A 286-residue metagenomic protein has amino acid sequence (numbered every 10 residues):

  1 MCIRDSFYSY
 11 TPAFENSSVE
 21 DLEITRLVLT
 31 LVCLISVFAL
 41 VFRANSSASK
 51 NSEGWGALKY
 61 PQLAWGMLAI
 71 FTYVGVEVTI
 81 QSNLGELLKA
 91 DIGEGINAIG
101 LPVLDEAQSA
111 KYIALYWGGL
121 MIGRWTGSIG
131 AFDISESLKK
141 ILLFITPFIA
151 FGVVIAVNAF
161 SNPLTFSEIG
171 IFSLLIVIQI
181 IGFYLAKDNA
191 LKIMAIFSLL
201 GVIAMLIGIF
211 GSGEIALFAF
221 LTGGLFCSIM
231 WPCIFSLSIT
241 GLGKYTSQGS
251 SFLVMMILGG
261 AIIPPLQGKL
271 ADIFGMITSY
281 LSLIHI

Functional and structural regions predicted by a protein language model:
M1-D5, I284-I286: Conserved small/polar residues in nucleotide/adenosyl-binding loops
S6-T11, P61-I113: Extracytoplasmic gate region of multi-pass secondary transporters
S9-L29, K269-I284: A membrane-interface helix-boundary motif in multi-pass transporters
G95-Y116, F144, T165-E168, S247-S251: Loop-to-transmembrane helix entry
G123-S137, I181-N189: Helix-to-loop junctions at the C-terminal end of transmembrane segments in multipass secondary transporters
L142-M230: C-terminal transmembrane helical hairpin of 12-TM major facilitator-type secondary transporters
I229-G243: Intracellular juxtamembrane helix-capping segments at the cytosolic ends of symmetry-related transmembrane helices
K244-A271: A late C-terminal transmembrane helix in Major Facilitator Superfamily
